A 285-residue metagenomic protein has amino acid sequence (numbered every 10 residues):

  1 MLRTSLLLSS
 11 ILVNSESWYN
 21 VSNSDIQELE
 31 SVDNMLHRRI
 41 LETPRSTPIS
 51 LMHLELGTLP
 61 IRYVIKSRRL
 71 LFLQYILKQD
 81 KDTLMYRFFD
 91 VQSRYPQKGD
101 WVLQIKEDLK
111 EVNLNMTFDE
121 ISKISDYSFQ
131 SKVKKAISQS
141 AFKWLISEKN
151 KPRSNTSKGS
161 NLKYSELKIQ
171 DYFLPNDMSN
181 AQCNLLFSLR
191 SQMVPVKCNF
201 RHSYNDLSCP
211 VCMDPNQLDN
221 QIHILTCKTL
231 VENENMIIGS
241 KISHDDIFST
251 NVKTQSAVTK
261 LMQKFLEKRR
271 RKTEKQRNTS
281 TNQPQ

Functional and structural regions predicted by a protein language model:
M1-S93: Non-catalytic, peripheral interaction segments enriched in hydrophobic/basic residues
L2, L54-I61, D126-S131, D206 (+1 more regions): Amphipathic alpha-helical surface "interface" segments used for docking/oligomerization or membrane association within
Y19-E30, G99, N176, V252-T259: Generic detection of long, well-ordered alpha-helical segments
R45-S50, T117-F118, H244-V252: Short, surface-exposed acidic
R69-N184: Flexible, low-complexity interdomain linkers flanking nucleic-acid-processing modules
P152-Q285: Family-specific functional microsites
